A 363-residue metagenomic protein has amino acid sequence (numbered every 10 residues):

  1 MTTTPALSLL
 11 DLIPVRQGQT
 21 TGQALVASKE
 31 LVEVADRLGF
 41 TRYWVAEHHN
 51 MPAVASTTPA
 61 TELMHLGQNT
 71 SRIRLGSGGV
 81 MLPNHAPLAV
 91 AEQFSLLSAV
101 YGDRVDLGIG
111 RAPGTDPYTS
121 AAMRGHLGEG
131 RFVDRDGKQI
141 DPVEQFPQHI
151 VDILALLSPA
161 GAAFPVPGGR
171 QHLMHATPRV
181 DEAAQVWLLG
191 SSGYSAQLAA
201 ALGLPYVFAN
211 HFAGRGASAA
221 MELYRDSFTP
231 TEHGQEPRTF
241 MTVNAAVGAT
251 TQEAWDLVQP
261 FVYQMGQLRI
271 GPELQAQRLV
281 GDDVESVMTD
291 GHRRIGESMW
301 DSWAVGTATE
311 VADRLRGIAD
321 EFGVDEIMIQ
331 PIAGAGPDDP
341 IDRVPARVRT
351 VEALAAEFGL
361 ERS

Functional and structural regions predicted by a protein language model:
M1-L75, V348-A356: N-terminal beta1-alpha1-beta2 module of alpha/beta enzyme domains
T2-T21, N84-G161: Flexible, glycine-rich active-site loops centered on histidine and acidic residues that chelate a metal or position
T2-T3, D36-R37, L63-S71, S98-R104 (+3 more regions): Acidic (Asp/Glu)-rich catalytic clusters
T3, L127-H175, G216-V324, R362: An alpha-helical appendage that flanks or caps ligand/catalytic pockets
L7-D11, Y43-V45, L75-G78, V105-I109 (+4 more regions): Hydrophobic faces of well-ordered beta-strands that scaffold small-molecule active sites in alpha/beta enzyme cores
D11-V26, V80-L88, V180-G190, G248 (+1 more regions): Active-site mouth loops of central-metabolism enzymes
S192-R215, A220-M221: A conserved active-site cap/scaffold subdomain adjacent to cofactor or substrate pockets
M288, T307-S363: Long, low-complexity C-terminal extensions of enzymes
